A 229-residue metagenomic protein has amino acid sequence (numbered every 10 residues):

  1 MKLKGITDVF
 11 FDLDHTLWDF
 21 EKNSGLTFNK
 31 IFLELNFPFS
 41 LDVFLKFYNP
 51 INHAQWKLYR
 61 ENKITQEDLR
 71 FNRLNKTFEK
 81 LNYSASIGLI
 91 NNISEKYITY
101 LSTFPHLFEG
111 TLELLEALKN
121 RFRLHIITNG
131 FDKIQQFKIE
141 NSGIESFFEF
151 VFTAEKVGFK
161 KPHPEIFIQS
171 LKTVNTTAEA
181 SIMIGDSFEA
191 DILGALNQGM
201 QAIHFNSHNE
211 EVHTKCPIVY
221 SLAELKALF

Functional and structural regions predicted by a protein language model:
M1-V9, K22, G88, L112 (+3 more regions): Asp-based, Mg2+/Mn2+-dependent phosphohydrolase catalytic module
L3-F108: N-terminal helical cap/lid subdomain that shapes the substrate entry/recognition surface in HAD-like hydrolases
I31, L114-R121: A short, Lys/Arg-enriched amphipathic alpha-helix followed by its capping loop at the start of a domain
F39, A85, P105, F122 (+3 more regions): Secondary-structure boundary/capping signal
R121-F122, G199: Glycine-centered short loops/turns at secondary-structure junctions
